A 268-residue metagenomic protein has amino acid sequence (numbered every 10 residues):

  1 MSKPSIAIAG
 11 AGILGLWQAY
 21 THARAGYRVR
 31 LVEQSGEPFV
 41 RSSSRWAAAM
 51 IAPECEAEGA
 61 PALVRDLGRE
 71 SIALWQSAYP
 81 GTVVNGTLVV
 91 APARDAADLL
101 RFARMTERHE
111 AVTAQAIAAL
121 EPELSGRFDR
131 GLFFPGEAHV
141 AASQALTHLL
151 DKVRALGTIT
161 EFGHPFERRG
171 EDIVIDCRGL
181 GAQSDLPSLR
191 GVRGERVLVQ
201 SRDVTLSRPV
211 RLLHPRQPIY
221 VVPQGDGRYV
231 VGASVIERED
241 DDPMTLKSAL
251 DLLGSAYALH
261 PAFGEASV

Functional and structural regions predicted by a protein language model:
P4-R30: N-terminal Rossmann-like FAD-binding beta1-loop-alpha1 element of flavoenzymes
A9, G170-L180: Short hydrophobic core segments
Y20-T21, R45, G81-T82, R178-V268: Active-site substrate-recognition segment that forms the wall of the catalytic cavity or substrate channel
R24-S43: Glycine-rich FAD pyrophosphate-binding loop
E33, T113-A114, T160-H164: Short loop/edge segments at beta-strand edges and connector loops that shape dinucleotide/nucleotide cofactor-binding
A48-L120: Dinucleotide-binding Rossmann-like beta1-alpha1 core, especially the glycine-rich loop that anchors the ADP
G59-R69, D95, L132-H148, P243-K247: Short beta-strand to alpha-helix junction loop
G131-F166, C177: Helical element adjacent to the flavin cofactor pocket in flavoenzyme catalytic cores
